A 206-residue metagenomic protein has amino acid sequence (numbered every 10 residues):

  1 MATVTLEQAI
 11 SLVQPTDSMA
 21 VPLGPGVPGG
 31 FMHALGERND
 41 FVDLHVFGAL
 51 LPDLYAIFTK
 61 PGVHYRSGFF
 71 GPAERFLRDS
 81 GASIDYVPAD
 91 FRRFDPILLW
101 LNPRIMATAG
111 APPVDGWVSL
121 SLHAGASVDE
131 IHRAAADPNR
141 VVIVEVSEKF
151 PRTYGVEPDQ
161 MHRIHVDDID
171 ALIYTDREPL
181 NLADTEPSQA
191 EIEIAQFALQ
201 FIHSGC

Functional and structural regions predicted by a protein language model:
M1-C206: Conserved alpha/beta enzyme-core scaffold
